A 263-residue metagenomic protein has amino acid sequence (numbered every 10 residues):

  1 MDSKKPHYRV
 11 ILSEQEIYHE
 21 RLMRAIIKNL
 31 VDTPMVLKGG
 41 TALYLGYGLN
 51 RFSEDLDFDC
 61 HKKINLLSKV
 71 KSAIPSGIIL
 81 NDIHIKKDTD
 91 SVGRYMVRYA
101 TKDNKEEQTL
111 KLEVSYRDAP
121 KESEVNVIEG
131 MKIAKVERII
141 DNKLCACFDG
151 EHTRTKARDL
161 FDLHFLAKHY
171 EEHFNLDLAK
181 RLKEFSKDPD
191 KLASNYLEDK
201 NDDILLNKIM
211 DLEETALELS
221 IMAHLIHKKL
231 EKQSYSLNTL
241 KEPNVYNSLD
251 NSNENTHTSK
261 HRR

Functional and structural regions predicted by a protein language model:
M1-M35, G46-R51, H61-R263: Structured mid-to-C-terminal alpha-helical surface segments
K38-A42: Glycine-rich beta-strand-to-loop/alpha-helix junction loops that act as flexible
F58: Structural signature of FAD isoalloxazine-binding scaffolds in flavoprotein oxidoreductases
